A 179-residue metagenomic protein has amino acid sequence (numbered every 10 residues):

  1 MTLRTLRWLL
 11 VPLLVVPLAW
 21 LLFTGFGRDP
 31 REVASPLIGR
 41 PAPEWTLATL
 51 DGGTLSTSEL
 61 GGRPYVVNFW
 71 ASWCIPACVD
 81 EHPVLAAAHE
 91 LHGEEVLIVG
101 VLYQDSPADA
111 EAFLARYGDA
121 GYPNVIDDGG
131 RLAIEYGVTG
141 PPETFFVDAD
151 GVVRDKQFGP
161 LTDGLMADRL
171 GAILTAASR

Functional and structural regions predicted by a protein language model:
M1-E44, R179: N-terminal targeting signals for export/organelle localization
L21, E143-R179: Thiol-/selenol-based redox modules, centered on thioredoxin-like and closely related oxidoreductase domains
W45-Y65: A short beta-strand-turn-helix
T54, P76, V152-V153: Hydrophobic "anchor" residues
V66-W70, L102: Structural cue for short, hydrophobic secondary-structure segments
F69-A87: Conserved redox-active cysteine motifs that mediate thiol-disulfide chemistry, especially di-cysteine Cys-X(1-2)-Cys
H82-L102, A115-R116: Conserved helix-turn-beta segment immediately C-terminal to the redox Cys motif in thioredoxin-like folds
V99, E111-D150: Short, internal strand/loop/helix patches that form the active-site neighborhood or redox-interaction surface
